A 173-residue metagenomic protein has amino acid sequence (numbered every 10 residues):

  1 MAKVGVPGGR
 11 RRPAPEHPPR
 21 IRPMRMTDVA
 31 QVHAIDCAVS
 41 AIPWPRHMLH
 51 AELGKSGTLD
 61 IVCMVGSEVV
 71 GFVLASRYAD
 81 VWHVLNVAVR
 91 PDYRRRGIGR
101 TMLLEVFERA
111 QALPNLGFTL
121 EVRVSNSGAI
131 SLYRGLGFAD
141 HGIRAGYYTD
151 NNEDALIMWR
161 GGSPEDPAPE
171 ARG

Functional and structural regions predicted by a protein language model:
K3-V6, R10-P15, P19, P23-R94 (+3 more regions): Acetyl-CoA-dependent GNAT
A51, S125, Y148: Positions that flank functional sites
L53, L85, M102-L103, L120 (+3 more regions): Generic leucine side-chain signal with a strong bias for well-ordered alpha-helical environments
W82, R96, D154-L156: Glycine-centered loop/turn positions within well-structured domains that cap or flank conserved ligand/cofactor-binding
R90-L104, L113, R123-S131, G135-L136 (+1 more regions): Conserved glycine-rich acetyl-CoA-binding loop
A110-E121, R144: Conserved GNAT acetyl-CoA-binding A-motif
N115, L132-Y133, I157-W159, E165: Long, compositionally biased, intrinsically disordered segments
E121, A139-I157: Conserved catalytic-core motifs of GNAT/GCN5-like acyltransferases
